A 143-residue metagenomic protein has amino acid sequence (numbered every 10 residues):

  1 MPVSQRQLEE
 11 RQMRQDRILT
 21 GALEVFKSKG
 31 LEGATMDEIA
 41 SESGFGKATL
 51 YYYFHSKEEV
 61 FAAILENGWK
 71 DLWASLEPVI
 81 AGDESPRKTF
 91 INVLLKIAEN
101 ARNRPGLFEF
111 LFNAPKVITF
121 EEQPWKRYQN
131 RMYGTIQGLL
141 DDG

Functional and structural regions predicted by a protein language model:
M1-K29, G33-E42, E59-A62: Basic, helix-initiating cap at the start of DNA-binding domains
A22, G44-F54: Short hydrophobic/aromatic patch on the recognition helix
K27, Y51-H55, A63, N67: Base-recognition residues in the alpha-helical recognition helix of bacterial helix-turn-helix
S28-E32, D83, R104: Short coil/turn segments at alpha/beta junctions that flank glycine-rich nucleotide-binding fingerprints
E32, G46, H55-K57, S85: Short coil/turn motifs that cap or connect alpha-helices
A63, E77-N103: Hydrophobic alpha-helical connector segments
K70, E77, F120-G143: Amphipathic alpha-helical packing segments from all-alpha helical-bundle domains
A101-Q123: Amphipathic alpha-helical segments used for helix-helix packing
